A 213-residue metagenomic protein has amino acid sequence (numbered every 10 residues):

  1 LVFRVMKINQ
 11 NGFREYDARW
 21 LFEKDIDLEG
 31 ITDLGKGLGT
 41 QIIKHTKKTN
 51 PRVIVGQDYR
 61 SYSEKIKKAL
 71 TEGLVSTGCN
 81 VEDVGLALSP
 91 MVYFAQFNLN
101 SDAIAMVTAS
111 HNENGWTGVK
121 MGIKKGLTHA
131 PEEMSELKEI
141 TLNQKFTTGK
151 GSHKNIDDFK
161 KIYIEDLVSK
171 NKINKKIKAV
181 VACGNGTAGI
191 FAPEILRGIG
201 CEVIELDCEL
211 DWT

Functional and structural regions predicted by a protein language model:
L1-V5: Short, Lys/Arg-enriched N-terminal segments with co-localized hydrophobic residues within the first ~10-30 amino acids
M6-E72, S76-T77, I156-I177: An N-terminal, well-structured beta->alpha segment
Y16, Q57, V107, V181-G184 (+1 more regions): Active-site flanking residues adjacent to catalytic metal/cofactor-binding acidic residues
I26, A87, A109, C208-E209: Residue-level "edge-of-site" marker
G37, Q41, H45, G73 (+6 more regions): Change "in soluble alpha/beta enzymes" to "in soluble alpha/beta proteins
K47-K125: Ferredoxin-reductase
T117-T213: Gly/Ser/Thr-enriched, mixed-charge loops and adjacent short helices that form phosphate/oxyanion-binding elements
